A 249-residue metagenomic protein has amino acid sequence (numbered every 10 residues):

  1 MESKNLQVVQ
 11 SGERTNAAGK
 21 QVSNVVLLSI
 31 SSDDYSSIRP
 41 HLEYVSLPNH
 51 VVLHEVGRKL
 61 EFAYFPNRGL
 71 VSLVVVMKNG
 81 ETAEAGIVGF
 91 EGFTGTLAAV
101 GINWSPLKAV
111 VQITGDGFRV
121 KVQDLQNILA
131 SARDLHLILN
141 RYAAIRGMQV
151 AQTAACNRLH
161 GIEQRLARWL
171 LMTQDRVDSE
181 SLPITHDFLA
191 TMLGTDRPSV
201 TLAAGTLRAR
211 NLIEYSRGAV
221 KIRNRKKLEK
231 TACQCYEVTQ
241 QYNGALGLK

Functional and structural regions predicted by a protein language model:
E2-P48, F93, A98-A99: Cyclic nucleotide-binding regulatory module and flanking cytosolic helices
S29, I87, R119, P183 (+1 more regions): Short aromatic/basic micro-patch
V51-I113: Cyclic nucleotide-binding regulatory domains
L70, G115-G117, A219: Structural motif
G86-A144, Q152: Cyclic-nucleotide recognition modules
I113-T114, L129-T195: Polybasic "coupling" helices that flank or enter modular domains
D124-L125, G147, L212-I213: Alpha-helical bundle regulatory/interaction domains
M172-K249: Phosphate-/nucleic-acid-contacting segments
